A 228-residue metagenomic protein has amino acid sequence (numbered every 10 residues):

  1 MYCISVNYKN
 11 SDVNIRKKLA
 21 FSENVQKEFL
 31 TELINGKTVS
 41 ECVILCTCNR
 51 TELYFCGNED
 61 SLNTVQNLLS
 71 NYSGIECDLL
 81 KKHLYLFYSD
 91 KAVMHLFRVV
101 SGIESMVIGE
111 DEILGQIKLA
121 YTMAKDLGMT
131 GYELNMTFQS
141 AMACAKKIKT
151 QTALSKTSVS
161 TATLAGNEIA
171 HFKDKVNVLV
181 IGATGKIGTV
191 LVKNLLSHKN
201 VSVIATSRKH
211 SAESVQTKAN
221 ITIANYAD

Functional and structural regions predicted by a protein language model:
M1-S105: A glycine-rich (often HGG/GG-containing) alpha/beta subdomain
L79-F172: Glycine/serine-rich phosphate-binding loop and adjoining beta1-alpha1 elements at the start of nucleotide-handling
K175-N177, S202: Residues that mark the start of a beta-strand
V180-I181: Hydrophobic Val/Ile/Leu positions in short beta-strands of Rossmann-like dinucleotide-binding domains
K186-I187: Hydrophobic/small residue at the entry helix of a nucleotide-binding pocket
L196-S202: Conserved S-adenosyl-L-methionine
T206-H210: N-terminal Rossmann-fold cofactor-binding loop
Q216-D228: Rossmann-like adenosine-cofactor binding region
